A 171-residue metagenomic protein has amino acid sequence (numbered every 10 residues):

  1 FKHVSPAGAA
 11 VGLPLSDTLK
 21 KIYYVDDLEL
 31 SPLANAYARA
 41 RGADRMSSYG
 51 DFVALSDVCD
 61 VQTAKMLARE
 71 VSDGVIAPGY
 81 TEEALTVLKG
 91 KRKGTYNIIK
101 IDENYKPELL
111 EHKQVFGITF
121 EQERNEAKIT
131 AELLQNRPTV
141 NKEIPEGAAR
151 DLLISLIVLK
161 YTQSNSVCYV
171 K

Functional and structural regions predicted by a protein language model:
K2-K171: ATP-dependent carboxylate/acyl-activation modules
